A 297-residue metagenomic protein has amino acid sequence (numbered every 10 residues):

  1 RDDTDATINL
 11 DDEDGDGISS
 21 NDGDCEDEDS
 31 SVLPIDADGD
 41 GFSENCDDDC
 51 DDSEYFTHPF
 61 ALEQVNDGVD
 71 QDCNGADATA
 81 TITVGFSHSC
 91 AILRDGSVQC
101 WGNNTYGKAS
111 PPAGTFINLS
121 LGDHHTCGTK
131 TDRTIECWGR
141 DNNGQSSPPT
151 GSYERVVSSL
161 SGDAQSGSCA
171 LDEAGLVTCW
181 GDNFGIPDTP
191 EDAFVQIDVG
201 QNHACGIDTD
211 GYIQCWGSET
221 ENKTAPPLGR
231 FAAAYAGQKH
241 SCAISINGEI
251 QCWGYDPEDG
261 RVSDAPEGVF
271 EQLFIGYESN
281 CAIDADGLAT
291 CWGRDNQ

Functional and structural regions predicted by a protein language model:
R1-T81: Extracellular calcium-associated, cysteine-rich motifs in secreted modular proteins
G23-D24, E44, D48-D49, D67 (+10 more regions): Extracellular secreted precursors and ectodomains with disulfide-bonded cysteine-rich loops/domains
C46, G85-F86, R94, T105 (+13 more regions): Short loop/turn segments that connect beta-strands within the blades of beta-propeller domains, predominantly WD40
A76-T105, P111, F116-N118, G162: An edge-strand/N-cap motif at the start of beta-rich repeat modules
G85, P112-T115, G122, P149-S152 (+7 more regions): Conserved GH/AH loop at the N-terminal boundary of individual WD40 repeats
H88-A91, C100, H125-G128, C137 (+8 more regions): Conserved core positions of repeat-based scaffolds
W101-A113, G139-T150, W180-E191, W216-L228 (+2 more regions): Short glycine/serine- and acidic-residue-enriched loop/turn motifs that recur at repeat junctions
